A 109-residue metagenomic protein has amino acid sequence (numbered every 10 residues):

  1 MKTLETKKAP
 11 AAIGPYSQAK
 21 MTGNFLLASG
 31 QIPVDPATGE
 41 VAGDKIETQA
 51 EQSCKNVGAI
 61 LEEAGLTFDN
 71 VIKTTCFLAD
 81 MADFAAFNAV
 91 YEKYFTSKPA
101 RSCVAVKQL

Functional and structural regions predicted by a protein language model:
M1-L109: Short, polar/acidic, helix-capping and beta-turn segments at strand->helix junctions that line the mouths
